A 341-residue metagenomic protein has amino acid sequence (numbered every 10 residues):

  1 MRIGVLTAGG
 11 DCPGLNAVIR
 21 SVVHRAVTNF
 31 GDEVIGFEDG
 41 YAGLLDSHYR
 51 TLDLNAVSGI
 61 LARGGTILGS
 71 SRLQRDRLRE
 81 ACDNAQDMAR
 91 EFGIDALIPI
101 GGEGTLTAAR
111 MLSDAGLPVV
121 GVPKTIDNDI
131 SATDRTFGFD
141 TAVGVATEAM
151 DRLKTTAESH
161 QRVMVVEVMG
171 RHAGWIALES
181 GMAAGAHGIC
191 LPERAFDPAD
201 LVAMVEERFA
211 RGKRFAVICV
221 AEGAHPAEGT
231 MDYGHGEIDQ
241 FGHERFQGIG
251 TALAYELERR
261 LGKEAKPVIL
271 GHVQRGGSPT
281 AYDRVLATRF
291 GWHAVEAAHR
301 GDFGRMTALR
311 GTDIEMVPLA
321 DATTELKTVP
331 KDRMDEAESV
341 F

Functional and structural regions predicted by a protein language model:
M1-L45: N-terminal phosphate-binding or glycine-rich loops at protein starts, especially the Walker A/P-loop of NTPases
A8-D11, F37-A42, R72-L73, G102-G104 (+6 more regions): Short, ordered loop/turn segments at secondary-structure junctions
A17-V22, E103-L117, A177: Short Gly/Thr/Asp-enriched flexible loops that form oxyanion-binding sites at enzyme active sites
G31, I35, S113-V145, C190-R194: Short, acidic/small-residue loops that bind anionic groups at enzyme active sites
L44-P99, G104-T105, F137-A149: Glycine-rich oxoanion-binding loops at beta->alpha junctions
A96-G101, M111, F139-A157, M164-K263: Accessory alpha-helical/coil subdomains and C-terminal extensions that flank or cap enzyme catalytic cores
A252, R305-F341: Phosphate-binding loop/pocket of nucleotide- and phosphate-handling active sites
